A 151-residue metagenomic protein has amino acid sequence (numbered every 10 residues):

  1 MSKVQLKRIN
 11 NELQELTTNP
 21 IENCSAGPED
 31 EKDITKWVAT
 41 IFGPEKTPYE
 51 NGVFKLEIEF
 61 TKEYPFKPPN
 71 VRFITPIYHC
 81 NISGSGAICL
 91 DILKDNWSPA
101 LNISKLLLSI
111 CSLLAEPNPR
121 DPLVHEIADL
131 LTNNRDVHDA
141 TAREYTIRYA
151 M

Functional and structural regions predicted by a protein language model:
M1-P20, E31, T40, V53 (+1 more regions): Domain-scale recognition of soluble eukaryotic interaction modules
N23-A26: A short linear hydrophobic-aromatic micro-motif
P28-D30, E45-E50: Short, solvent-exposed beta-strand/turn "edge" segments of beta-rich domains on protein surfaces
K36-K46: Conserved beta-strand/loop block within the catalytic cores of divalent metal-dependent phospho-transfer/hydrolysis
K36-V38, N51-E57: Short beta-strand segments
E45-K46, K62, K94-S98: A generic structural motif
T47, L56, L90: Short, electropositive, low-hydrophobicity segments enriched in small/polar residues
E57-P68: Proline-anchored loop/turn motifs at beta-strand termini and strand-loop-strand connectors
